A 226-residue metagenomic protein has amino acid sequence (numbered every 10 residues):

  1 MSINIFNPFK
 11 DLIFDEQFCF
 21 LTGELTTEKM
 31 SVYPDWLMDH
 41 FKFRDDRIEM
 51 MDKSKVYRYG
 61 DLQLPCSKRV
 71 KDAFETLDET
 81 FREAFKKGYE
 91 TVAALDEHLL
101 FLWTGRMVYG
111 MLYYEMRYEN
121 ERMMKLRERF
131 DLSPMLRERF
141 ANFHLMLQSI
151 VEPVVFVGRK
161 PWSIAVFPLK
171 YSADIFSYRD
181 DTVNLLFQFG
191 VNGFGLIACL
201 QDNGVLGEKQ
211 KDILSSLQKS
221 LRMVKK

Functional and structural regions predicted by a protein language model:
M1-T80: An N-terminal structural lobe/cap that precedes and organizes the functional/catalytic core across diverse proteins
C19-T22, S67, T104, F189 (+1 more regions): Generic structural hydrophobic/aromatic packing signal, biased to beta-strands
T22, P34, S67-V70, T91-E97 (+1 more regions): General structural signal for secondary-structure boundaries
F41-F43, M50-M51, G88-E90, L126 (+2 more regions): Short, surface-exposed linear patches
E49-K125: Internal, well-ordered alpha/beta segment that forms a basic, Gly-enriched binding/recognition surface
R127-K226: C-terminal, charged low-complexity interaction regions
